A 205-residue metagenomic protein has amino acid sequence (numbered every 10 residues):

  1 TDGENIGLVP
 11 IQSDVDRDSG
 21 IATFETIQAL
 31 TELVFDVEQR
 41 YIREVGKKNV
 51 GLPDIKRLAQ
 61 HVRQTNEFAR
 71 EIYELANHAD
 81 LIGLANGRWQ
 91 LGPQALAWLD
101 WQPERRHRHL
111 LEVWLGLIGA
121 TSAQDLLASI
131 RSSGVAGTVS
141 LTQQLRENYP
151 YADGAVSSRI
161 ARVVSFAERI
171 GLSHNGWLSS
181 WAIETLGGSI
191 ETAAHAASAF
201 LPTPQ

Functional and structural regions predicted by a protein language model:
T1, A29-Q64, L81, S129-A155 (+1 more regions): Regulatory alpha-helical "coupling" segment adjacent to P-loop NTPase cores
T1, N77-R88, E168-L178: A short, conserved structural fragment
T1-D36: Flexible inter-repeat linkers and adjacent short helices within tandem amphipathic alpha-helical repeat scaffolds
D2-G7, G87-H107, L178-H195: Short, cationic-aromatic polyanion-contact patches
V9-D16, P93-D100, H109-W114, A128-R131: Charged, low-complexity surface segments at secondary-structure and domain boundaries
D18-I21, Q28, V113-Q205: Extended alpha-helical interface modules used as scaffolds for assembling large macromolecular complexes
G51, V62-A69, L75, P103 (+5 more regions): Active-site-proximal structural scaffolding
L58, Q64-Q90, Q94-R108: Domain-level detector for long, ordered catalytic/regulatory cores in large eukaryotic signaling and trafficking
